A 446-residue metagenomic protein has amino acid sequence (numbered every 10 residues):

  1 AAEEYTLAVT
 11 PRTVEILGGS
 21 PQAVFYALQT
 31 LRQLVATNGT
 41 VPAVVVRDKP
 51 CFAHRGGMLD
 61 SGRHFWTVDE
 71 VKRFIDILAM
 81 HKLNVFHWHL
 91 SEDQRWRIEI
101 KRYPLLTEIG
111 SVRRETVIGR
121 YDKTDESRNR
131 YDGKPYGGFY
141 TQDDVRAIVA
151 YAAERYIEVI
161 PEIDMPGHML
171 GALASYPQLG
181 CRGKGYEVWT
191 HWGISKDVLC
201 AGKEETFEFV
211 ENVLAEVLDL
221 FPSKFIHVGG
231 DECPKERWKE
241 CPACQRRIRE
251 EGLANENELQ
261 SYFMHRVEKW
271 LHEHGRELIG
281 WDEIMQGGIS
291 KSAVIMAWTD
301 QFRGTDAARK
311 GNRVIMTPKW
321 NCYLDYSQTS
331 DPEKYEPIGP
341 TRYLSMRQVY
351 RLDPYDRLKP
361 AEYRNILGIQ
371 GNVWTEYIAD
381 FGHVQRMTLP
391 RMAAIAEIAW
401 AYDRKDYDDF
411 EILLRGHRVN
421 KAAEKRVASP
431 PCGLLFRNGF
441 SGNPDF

Functional and structural regions predicted by a protein language model:
A1-H54, N372, H383, I395 (+1 more regions): Contiguous, structured surface segment used for ligand recognition
S20, G57, L78, V159 (+5 more regions): Conserved, mostly hydrophobic/aromatic
G57-D93: A conserved hydrophobic secondary-structure block that centers on an alpha-helix together with its immediately flanking
H81-F86, V145-P166, Q178, D197-G229: An active-site-proximal structural segment forming one wall of the substrate-binding cleft that immediately precedes
Q94-E154, M169-E208, E236-E256, S261: Aromatic- and acidic-residue-enriched carbohydrate-binding clefts of CAZyme catalytic domains
E208-E211, A215-G230, P234-D306: Gly/Pro-rich turn-and-neighbor structural signature
E277-E283, G288-A293, W298-F436: Flexible, acidic glycine-rich loops studded with aromatic residues
L434-F446: Extracytoplasmic low-complexity segments
